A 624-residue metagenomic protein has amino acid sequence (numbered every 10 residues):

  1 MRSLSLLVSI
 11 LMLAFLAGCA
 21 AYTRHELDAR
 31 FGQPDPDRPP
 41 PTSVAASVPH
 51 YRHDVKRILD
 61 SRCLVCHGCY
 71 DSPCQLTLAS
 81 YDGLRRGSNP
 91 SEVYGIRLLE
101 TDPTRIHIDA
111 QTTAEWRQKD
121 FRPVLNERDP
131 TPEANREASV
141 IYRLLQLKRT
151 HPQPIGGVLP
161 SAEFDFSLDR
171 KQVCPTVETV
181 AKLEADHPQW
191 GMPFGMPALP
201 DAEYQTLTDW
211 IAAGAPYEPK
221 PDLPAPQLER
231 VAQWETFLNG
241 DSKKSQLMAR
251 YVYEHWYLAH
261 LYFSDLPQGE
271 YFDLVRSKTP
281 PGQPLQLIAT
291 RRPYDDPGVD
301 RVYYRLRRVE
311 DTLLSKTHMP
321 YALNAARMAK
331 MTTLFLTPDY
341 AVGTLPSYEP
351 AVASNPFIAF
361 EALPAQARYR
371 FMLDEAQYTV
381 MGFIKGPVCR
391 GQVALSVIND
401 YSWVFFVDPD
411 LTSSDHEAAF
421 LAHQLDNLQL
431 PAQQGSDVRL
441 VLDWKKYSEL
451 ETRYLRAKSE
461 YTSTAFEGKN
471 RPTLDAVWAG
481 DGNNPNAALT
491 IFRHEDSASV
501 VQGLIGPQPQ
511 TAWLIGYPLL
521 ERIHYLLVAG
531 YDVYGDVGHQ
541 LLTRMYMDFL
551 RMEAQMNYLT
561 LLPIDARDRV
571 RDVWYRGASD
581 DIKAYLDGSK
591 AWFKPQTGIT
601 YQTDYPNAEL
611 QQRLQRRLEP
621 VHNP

Functional and structural regions predicted by a protein language model:
M1-S5: Positively charged n-region of N-terminal signal peptides that target proteins for export
L6-V8, G240: Generic detector of short alpha-helix boundary/capping microenvironments and adjacent low-complexity segments
V8-A17: Bacterial N-terminal signal peptides
C19-P624: Aromatic- and Gly/Pro-enriched helix-to-coil junctions and flexible linker segments
